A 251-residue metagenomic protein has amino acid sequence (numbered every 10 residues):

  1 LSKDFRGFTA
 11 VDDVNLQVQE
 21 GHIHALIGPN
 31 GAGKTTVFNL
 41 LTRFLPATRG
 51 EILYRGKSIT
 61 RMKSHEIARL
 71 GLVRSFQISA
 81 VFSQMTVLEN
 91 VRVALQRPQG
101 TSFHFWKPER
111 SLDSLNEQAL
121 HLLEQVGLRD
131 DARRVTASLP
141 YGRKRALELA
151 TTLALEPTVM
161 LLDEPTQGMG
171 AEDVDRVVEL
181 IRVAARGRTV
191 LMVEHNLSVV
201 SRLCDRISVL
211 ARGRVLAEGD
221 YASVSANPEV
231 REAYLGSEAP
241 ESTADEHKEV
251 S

Functional and structural regions predicted by a protein language model:
L1-S251: Glycine-rich phosphate-binding loops of nucleotide-dependent enzymes
